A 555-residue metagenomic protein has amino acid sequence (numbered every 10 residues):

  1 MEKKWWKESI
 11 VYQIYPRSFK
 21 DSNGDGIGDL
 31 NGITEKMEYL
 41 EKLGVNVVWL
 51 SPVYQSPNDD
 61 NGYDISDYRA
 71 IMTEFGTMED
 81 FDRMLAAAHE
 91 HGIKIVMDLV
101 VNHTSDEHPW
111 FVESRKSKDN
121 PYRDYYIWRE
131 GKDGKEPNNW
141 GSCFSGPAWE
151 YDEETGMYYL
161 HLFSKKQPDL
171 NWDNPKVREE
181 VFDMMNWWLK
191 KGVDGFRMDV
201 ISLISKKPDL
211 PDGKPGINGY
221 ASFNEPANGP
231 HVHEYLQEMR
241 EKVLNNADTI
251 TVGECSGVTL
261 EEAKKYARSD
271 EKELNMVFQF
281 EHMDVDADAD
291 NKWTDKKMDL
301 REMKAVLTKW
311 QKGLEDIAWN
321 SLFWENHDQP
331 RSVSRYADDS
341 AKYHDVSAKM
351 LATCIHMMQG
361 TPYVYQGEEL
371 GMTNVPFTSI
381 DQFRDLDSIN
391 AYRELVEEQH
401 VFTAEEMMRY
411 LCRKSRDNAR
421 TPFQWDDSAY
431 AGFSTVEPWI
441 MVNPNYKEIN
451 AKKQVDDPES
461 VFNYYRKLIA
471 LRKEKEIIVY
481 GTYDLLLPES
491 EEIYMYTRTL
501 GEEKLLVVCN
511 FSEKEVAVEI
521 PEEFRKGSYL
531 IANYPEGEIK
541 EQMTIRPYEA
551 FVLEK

Functional and structural regions predicted by a protein language model:
M1-S528, A532-K555: Active-site and adjacent substrate-binding regions of carbohydrate-active enzymes
